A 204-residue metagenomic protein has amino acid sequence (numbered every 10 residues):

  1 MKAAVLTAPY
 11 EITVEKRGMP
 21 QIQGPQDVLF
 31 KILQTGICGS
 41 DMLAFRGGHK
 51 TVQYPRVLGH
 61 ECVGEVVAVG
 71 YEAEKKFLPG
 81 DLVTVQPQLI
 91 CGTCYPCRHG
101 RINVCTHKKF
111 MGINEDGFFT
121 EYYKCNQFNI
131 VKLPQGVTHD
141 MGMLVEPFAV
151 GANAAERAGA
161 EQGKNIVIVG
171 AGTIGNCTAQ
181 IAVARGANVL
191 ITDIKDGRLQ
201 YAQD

Functional and structural regions predicted by a protein language model:
M1, Q26, G163-K164: Nucleotide donor/acceptor-binding cores
T7, M19-P20, Q53-G59, M111-E115 (+1 more regions): Short Gly/Pro-enriched turn/cap motifs at secondary-structure boundaries
A8-Y10, G24: Residue-level recognition of beta-strand termini and adjacent short loop/turns
P20-T35, G48-Y95, P134-G136: Glycine-rich beta-strand-centered segment in the early N-terminal region that forms part of a ligand/cofactor-binding
C38, P87-V131, Q135: Cysteine-cluster motifs in flexible loop/terminal segments that predominantly coordinate metals
S40-R46: Cytochrome P450 core scaffold surrounding the K-helix E-X-X-R motif and the conserved "meander" helix-loop region
E61, D81-L82, P96, Y122 (+3 more regions): Residue-level marker of beta-strand positions
V137-D204: Mid-domain Rossmann-like dinucleotide-binding core that forms the NAD(H)/NADP(H) cofactor-binding site
